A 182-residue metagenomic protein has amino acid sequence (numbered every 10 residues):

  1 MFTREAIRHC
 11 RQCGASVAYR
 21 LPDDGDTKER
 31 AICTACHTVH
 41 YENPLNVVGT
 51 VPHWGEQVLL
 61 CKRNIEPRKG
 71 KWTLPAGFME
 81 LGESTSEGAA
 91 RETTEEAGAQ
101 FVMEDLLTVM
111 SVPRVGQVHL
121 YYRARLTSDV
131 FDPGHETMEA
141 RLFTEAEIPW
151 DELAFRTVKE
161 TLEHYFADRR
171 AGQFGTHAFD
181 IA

Functional and structural regions predicted by a protein language model:
F2-T50: Acidic, metal-coordinating catalytic segment for phosphate/diphosphate chemistry, firing primarily on the Nudix
H9-Q12, R30, V51, L60 (+2 more regions): Conserved hydrophobic/aromatic beta-strand scaffold that supports enzyme active sites
P22, G70, E152: Short glycine-/acidic-enriched loop or helix-start segments at secondary-structure transitions that form or flank
K28, L45-V47, H53, P67-K69 (+2 more regions): Short connector loops at helix/strand junctions that flank enzyme active sites, especially segments positioning acidic
E29, E56-Q57, D129: Beta-strand-connecting loop/turn residues
H53-E95: Conserved Nudix-box catalytic region and its N-terminal flanking loop in Nudix hydrolases and closely related
M79-V102, L106-H164, D168, Q173-F174 (+1 more regions): Unchanged
